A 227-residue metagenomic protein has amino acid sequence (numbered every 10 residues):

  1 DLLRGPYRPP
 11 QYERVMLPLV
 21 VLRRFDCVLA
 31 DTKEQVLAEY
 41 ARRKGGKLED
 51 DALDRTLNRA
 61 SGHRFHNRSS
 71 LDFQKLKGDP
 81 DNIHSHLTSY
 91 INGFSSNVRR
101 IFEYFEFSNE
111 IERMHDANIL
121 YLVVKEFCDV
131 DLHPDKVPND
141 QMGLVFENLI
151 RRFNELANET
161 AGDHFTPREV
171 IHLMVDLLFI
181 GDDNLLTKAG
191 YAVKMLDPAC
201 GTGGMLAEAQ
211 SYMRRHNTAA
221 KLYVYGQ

Functional and structural regions predicted by a protein language model:
D1-D183: Non-catalytic, mostly N-terminal accessory regions of nucleic-acid modification and defense proteins
A161-Q227: Conserved S-adenosyl-L-methionine
